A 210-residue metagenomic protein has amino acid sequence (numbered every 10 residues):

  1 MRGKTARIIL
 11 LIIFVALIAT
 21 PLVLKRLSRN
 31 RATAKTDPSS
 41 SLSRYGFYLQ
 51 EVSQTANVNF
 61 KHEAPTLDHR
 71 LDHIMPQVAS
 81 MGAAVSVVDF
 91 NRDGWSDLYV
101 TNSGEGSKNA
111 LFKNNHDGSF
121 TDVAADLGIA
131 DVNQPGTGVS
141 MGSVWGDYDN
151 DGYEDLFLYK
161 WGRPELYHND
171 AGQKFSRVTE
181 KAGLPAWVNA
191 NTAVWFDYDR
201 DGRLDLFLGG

Functional and structural regions predicted by a protein language model:
M1-G210: Acidic, glycine/proline-rich Ca2+-coordinating loop motifs
